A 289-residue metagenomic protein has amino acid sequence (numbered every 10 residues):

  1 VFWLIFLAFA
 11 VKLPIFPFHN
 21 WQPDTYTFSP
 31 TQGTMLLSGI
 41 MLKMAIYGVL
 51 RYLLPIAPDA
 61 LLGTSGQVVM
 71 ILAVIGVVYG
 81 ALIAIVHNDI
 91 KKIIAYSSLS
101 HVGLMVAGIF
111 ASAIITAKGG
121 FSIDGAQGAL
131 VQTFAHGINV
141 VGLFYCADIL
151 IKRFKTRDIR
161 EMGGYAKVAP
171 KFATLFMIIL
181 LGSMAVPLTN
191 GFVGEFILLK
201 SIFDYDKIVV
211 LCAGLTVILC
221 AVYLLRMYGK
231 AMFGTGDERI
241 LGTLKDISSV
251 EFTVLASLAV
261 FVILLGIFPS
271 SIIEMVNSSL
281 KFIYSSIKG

Functional and structural regions predicted by a protein language model:
V1-K230: Hydrophobic transmembrane alpha-helices and their helix-loop junctions in integral membrane proteins
S29, K167-K171, L224-G289: Cytoplasmic/organellar membrane-interface segments at the starts of transmembrane helices in multi-pass inner-membrane
